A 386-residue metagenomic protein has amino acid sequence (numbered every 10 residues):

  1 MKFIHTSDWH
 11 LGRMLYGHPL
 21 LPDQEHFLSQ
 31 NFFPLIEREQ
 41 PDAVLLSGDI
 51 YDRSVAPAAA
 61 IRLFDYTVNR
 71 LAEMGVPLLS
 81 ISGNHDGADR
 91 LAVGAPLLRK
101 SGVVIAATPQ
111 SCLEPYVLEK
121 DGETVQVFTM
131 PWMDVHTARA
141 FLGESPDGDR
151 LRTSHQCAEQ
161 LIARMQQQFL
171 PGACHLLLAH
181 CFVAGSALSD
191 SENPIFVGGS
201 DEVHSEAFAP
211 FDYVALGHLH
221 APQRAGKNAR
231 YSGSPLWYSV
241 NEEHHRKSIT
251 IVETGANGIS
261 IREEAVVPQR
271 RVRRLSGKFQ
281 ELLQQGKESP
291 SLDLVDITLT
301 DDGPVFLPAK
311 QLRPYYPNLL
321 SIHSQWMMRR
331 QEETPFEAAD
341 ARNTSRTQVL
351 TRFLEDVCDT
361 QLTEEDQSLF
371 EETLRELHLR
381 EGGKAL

Functional and structural regions predicted by a protein language model:
M1-N69, E73, E372, E376 (+1 more regions): N-terminal active-site segment of His-dependent metallophosphoesterases
T6-S7, V44-D49, P77-N84, V104-P109 (+3 more regions): Active-site neighborhood of phospho(di)ester-bond hydrolases with catalytic His/Asp-centered motifs
H10-R13, D52-S54, I81-A92, S111-E114 (+4 more regions): Active-site environment of divalent metal-dependent phosphoester hydrolases
M14-G17, G48-T67, S82-G102, A107 (+1 more regions): Metal-dependent catalytic neighborhoods of phosphoester/phosphodiester hydrolases
A43, E253-L386: Accessory, non-catalytic peripheral segments of nucleic-acid enzymes
L63-G75, S200-F211: Catalytic-core regions built around general acid/base machinery
V93-S200, G255: Conserved catalytic scaffold of divalent metal-dependent phosphoesterases
A184, S189-G258: Conserved beta-sheet core of the metallophosphoesterase superfamily
